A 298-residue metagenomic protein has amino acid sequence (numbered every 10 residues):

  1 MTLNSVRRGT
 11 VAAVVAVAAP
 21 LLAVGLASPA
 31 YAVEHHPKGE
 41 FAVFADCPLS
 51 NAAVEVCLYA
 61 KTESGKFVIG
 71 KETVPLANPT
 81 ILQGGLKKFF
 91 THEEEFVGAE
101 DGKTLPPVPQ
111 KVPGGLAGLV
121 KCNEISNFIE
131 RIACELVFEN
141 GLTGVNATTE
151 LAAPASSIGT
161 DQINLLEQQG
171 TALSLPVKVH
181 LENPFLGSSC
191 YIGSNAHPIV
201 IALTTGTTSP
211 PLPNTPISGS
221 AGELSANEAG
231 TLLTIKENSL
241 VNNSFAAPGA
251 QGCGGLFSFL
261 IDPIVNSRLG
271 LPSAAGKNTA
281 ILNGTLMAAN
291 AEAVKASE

Functional and structural regions predicted by a protein language model:
M1-A32: Secretory targeting and sorting signals
V33-E298: Extracytosolic secretory-pathway proteins
